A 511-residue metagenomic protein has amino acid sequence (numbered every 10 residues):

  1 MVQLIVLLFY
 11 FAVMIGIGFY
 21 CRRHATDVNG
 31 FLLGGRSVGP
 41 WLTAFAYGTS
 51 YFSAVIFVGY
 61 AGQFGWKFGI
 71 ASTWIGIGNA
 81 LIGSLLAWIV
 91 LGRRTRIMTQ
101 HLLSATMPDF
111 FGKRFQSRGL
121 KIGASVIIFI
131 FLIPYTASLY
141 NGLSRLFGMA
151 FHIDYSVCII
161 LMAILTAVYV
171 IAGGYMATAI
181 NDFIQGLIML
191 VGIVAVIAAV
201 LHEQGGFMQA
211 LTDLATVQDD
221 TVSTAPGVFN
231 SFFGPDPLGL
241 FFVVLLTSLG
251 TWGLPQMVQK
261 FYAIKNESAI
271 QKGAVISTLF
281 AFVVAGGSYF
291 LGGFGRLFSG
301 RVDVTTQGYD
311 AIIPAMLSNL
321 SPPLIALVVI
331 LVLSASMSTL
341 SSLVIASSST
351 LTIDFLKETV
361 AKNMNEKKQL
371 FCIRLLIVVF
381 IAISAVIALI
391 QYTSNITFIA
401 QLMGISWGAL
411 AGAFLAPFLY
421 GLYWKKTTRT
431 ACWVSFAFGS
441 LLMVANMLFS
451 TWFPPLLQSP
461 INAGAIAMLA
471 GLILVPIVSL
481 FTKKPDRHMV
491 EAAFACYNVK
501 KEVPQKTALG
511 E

Functional and structural regions predicted by a protein language model:
M1-E511: Membrane-embedded helix-loop-helix hairpins and adjacent transmembrane boundary segments in multi-pass transporters
